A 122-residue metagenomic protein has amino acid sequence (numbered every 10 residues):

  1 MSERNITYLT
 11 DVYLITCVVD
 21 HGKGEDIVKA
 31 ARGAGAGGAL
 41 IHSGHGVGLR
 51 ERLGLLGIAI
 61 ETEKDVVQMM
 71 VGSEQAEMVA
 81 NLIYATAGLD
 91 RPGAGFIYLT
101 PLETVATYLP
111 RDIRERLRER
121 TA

Functional and structural regions predicted by a protein language model:
M1-A122: Positively charged, small/polar-rich N-terminal and surface patches that mediate targeting and assembly and bind
